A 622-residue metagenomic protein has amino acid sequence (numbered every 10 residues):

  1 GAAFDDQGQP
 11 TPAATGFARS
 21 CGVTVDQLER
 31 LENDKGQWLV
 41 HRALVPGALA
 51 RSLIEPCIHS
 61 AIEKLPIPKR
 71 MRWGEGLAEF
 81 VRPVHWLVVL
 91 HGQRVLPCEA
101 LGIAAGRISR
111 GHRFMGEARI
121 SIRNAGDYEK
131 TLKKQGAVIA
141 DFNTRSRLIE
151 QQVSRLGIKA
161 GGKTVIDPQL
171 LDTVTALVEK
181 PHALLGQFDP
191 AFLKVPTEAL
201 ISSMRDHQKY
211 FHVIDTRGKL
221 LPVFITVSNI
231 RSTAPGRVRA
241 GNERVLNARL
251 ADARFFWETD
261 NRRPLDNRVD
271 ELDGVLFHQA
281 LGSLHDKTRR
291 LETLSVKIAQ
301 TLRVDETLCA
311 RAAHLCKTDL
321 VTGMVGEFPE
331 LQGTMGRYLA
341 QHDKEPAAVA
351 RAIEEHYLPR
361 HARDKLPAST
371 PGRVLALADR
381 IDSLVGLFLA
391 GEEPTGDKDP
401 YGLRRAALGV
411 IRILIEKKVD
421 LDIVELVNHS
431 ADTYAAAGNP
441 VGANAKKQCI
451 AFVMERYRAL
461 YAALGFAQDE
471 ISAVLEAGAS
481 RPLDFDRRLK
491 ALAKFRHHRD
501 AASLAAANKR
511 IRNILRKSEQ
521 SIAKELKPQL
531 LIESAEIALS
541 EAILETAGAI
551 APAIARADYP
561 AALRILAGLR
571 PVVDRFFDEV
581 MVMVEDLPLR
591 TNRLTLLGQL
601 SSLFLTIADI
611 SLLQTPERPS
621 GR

Functional and structural regions predicted by a protein language model:
G1-R622: Amphipathic alpha-helical "coupling" segments that flank catalytic cores
